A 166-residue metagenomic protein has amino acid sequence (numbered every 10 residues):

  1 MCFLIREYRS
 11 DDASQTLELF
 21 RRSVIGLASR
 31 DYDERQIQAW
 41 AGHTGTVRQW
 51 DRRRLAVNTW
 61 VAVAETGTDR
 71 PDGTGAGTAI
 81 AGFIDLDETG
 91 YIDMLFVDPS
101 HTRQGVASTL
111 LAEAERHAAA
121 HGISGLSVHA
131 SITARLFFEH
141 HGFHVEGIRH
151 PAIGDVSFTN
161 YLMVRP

Functional and structural regions predicted by a protein language model:
M1-S14: Conserved N-terminal entry element of GNAT/NAT acetyltransferase domains
R21-R48: Conserved GNAT-fold acetyl-CoA-binding loop/helix
G45-V61: A short helix-loop-beta-strand connector motif used in the catalytic cores of GNAT acetyltransferases and, in some
N58-G82, D87: Conserved beta-hairpin
I92-T102: A short, internal acetyl-CoA/4′-phosphopantetheine-binding micro-motif in the GNAT/acyltransferase core
R103-R116: Conserved acetyl-CoA-binding loop-helix of GNAT-fold acetyltransferases
A118-S131: Conserved GNAT acetyl-CoA-binding A-motif
S127-H129, H144-L162: Conserved catalytic-core motifs of GNAT/GCN5-like acyltransferases
